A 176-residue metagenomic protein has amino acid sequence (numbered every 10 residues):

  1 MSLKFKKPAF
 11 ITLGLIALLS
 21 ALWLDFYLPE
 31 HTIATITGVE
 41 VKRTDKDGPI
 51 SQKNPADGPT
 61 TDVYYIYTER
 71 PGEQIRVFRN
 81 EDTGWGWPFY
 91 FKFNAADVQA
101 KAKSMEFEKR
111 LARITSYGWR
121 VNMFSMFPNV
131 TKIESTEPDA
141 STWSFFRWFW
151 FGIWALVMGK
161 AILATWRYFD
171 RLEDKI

Functional and structural regions predicted by a protein language model:
M1-T12, K109: Short secondary-structure boundary segments
S2-F5, A140-I176: Juxtamembrane interface at the cytosolic side of transmembrane helices
L3-F5, W23-T32: N-terminal accessory/interface modules of nucleic-acid-binding and processing proteins
K7-D25, V157: Hydrophobic membrane-insertion alpha-helices, especially the h-region of bacterial N-terminal signal peptides
L19, P29, F127, K132-D139 (+2 more regions): Aromatic-rich, lipid-facing transmembrane alpha helices and their immediate juxtamembrane interface loops in integral
L28-K103: Membrane-proximal low-complexity regions enriched in glycine and acidic/polar residues
F91-S104, A164-I176: Long hydrophobic alpha-helices with heptad-repeat/coiled-coil character
V98-D139: Extended, hydrophilic extramembrane loops/domains of integral membrane proteins
